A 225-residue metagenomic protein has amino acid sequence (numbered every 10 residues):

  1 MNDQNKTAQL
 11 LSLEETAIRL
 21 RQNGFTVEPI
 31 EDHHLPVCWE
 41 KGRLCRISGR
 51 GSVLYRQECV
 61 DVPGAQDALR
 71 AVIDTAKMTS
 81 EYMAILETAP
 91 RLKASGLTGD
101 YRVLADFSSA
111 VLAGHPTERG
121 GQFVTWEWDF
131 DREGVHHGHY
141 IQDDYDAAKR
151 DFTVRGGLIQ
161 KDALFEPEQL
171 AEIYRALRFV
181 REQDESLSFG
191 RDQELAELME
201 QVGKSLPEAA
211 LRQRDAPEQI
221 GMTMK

Functional and structural regions predicted by a protein language model:
N5-T7, Q57-D61, E133-D146, Q160-D162: A short, exposed loop/beta-hairpin motif centered on an aromatic-Gly-Thr core
R21-D32: Short secondary-structure junctions
W39-A68: Long, continuous compositionally biased terminal/linker segments
G49, L112-G138: Short aromatic-glycine-(Arg/Gly/Cys) micro-motifs in beta-strand/loop hairpins
V72-M83, D144-Q160: Short, structured interface segments
T79-Q122: Short N-terminal "domain-start" leader segments that mark the transition from disordered tails or signal peptides into
K161-R212: Charged/polar low-complexity intrinsically disordered segments, enriched in acidic residues
P217-K225: Non-Sec secretion/translocation targeting segments of pathogen effectors
